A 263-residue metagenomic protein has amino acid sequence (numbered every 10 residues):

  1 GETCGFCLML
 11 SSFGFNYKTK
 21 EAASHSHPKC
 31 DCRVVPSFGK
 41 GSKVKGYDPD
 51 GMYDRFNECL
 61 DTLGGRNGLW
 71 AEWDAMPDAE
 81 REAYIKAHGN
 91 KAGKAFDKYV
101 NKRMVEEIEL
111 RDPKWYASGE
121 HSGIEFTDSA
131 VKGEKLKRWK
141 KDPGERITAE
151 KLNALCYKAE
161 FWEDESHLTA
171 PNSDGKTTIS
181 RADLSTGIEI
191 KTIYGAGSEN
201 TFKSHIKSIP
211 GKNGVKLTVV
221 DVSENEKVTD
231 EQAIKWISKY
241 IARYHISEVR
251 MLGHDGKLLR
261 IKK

Functional and structural regions predicted by a protein language model:
G1-K114: Activation/maturation switch segments at domain boundaries
L8, R33-V35, E160, E189-K191 (+1 more regions): Residues in well-ordered beta-strands of folded domains
F15-A23, E163-L168, D174: Catalytic micro-motifs at enzyme active sites that drive phosphoryl/nucleotidyl and oxygen chemistry
E21-H25, S185-T186, S238-A242: Short, surface-exposed basic-aromatic patches at helix termini and helix-loop junctions that form
I108-H167, I193-K263: Metal-dependent nuclease catalytic core centered on acidic motifs
G175, L184-T192: Conserved catalytic cores of phosphodiester-cleaving nucleases, focusing on short active-site segments
R181: Metal-dependent catalytic core segments for phosphate chemistry
